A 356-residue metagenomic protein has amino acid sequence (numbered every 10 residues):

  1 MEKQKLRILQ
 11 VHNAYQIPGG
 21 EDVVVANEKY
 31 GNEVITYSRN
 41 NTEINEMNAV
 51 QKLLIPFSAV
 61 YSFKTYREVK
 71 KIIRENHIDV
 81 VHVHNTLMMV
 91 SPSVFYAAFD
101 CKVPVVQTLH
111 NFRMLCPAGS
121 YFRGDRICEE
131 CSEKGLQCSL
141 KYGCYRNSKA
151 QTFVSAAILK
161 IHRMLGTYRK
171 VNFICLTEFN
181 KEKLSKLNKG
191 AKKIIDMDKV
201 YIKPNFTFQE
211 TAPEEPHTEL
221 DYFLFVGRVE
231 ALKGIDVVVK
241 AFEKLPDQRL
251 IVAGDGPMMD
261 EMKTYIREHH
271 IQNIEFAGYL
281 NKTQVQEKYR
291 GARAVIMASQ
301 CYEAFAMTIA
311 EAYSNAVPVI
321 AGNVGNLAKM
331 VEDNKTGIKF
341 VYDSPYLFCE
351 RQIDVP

Functional and structural regions predicted by a protein language model:
D22-V23, L224-K244, P257-E261: A conserved mid-protein helix/loop that constitutes part of the nucleotide-sugar donor-binding site
I73, Y279-L280, E287-A292: Short alpha-helical donor nucleotide-sugar binding micro-motif in glycosyltransferases
M114, E133-A212, F276: Donor nucleotide-sugar binding/catalytic pocket of nucleotide-sugar-dependent glycosyltransferases
K263-T283: Nucleotide-activated donor-binding/catalytic signature segment of Leloir-type glycosyltransferases, i.e., the conserved
Q286, A304, I309-S314, A328-K329 (+1 more regions): Short alpha-helical segment that forms part of, or immediately flanks, the ligand-binding pocket in carbohydrate-active
R290-A304, V317: Acidic donor-binding loop of glycosyltransferase active sites
Q300, V317, A321-A328, Y342-S344: Short glycine-rich donor-binding/catalytic loop of glycosyltransferases that coordinates the nucleotide-sugar
A328-D354: Change "using UDP/GDP/dTDP sugars" to "using nucleotide sugars
